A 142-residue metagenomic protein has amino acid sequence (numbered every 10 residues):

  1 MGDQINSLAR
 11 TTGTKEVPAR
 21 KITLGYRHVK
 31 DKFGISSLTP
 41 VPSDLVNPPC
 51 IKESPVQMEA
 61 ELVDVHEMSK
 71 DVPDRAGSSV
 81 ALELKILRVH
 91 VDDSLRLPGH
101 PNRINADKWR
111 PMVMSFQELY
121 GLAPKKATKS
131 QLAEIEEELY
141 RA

Functional and structural regions predicted by a protein language model:
M1-A142: Basic, polyanion-binding surface patches
